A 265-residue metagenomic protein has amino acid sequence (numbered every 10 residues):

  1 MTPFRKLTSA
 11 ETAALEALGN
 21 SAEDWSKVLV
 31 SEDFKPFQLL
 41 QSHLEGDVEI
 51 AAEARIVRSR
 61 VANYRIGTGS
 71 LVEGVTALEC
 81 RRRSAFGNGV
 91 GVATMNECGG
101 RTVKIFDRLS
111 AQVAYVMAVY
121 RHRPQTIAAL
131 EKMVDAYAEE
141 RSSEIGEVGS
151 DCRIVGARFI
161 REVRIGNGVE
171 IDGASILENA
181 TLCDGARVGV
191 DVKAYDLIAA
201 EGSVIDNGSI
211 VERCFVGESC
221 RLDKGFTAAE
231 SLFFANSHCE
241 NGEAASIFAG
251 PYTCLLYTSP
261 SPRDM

Functional and structural regions predicted by a protein language model:
M1-G146, S150-D151, G168, M265: Terminal amphipathic alpha-helical/low-complexity segments used for targeting or macromolecular assembly
L39, I50, I56, V61 (+9 more regions): Conserved short hydrophobic patches within well-ordered secondary structure
G146, C152-R153, A157-E230, N236-H238 (+1 more regions): Hydrophobic, small-residue-rich alpha-helical packing segments that form membrane-like cores
S237, C254-L256: Hydrophobic alpha-helical scaffolding
G242-A245, G250-Y252, R263: Active-site-proximal segments of catalytic enzyme domains that coordinate small-molecule cofactors or metal ions
Y257-D264: Conserved small/polar residues in nucleotide/adenosyl-binding loops
